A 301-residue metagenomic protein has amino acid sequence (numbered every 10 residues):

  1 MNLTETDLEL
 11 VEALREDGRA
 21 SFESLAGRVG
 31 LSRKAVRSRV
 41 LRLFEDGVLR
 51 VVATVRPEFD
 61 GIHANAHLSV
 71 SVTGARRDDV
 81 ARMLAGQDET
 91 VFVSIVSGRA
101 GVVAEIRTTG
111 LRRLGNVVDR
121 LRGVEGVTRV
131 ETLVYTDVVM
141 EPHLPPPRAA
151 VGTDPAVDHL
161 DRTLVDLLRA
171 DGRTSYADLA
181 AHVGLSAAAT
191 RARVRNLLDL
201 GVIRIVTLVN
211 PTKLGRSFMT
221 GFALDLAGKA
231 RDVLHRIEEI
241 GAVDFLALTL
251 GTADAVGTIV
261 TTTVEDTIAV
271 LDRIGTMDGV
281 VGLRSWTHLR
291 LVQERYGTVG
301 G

Functional and structural regions predicted by a protein language model:
M1-G301: A compositional/biophysical signature of low hydrophobicity enriched in polar/charged and small residues
